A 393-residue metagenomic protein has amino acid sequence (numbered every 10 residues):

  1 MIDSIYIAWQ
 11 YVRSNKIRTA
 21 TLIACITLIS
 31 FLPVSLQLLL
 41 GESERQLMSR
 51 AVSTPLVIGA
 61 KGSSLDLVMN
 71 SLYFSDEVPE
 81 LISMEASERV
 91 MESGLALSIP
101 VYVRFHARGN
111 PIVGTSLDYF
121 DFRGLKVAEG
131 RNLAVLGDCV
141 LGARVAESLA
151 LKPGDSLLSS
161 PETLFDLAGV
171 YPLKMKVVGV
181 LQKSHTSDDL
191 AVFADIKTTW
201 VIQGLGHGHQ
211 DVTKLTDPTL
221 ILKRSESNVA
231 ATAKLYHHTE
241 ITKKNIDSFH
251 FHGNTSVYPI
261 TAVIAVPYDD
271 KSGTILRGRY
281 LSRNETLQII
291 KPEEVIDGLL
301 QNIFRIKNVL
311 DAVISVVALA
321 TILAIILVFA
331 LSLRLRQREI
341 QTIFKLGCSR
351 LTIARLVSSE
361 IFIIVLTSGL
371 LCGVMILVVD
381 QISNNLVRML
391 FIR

Functional and structural regions predicted by a protein language model:
M1-Y6, T286, L351: Short, membrane-interfacial amphipathic segments enriched in basic
S14-S43, F304-I340, F362-V378: Hydrophobic alpha-helical transmembrane segments of multi-pass inner-membrane transport and secretion
Q37-P111, D118-D121, V135, H252 (+2 more regions): Hydrophobic, regular-secondary-structure patches
V103-R108, E129-V140, T163-T186: Beta-strand-rich non-transmembrane domains
N110-L157: Short beta-strand boundary microenvironments
Y171-P172, V180-K307: Mechanotransmission and gating elements of multispan inner-membrane complexes involved in transport and envelope
I340-T342, G347, I353: Glycine/proline-centered hinge or cleavage motifs at structural transition points of membrane proteins
V379-R393: Short juxtamembrane loops and helix-capping segments at transmembrane helix boundaries of multi-pass membrane proteins
